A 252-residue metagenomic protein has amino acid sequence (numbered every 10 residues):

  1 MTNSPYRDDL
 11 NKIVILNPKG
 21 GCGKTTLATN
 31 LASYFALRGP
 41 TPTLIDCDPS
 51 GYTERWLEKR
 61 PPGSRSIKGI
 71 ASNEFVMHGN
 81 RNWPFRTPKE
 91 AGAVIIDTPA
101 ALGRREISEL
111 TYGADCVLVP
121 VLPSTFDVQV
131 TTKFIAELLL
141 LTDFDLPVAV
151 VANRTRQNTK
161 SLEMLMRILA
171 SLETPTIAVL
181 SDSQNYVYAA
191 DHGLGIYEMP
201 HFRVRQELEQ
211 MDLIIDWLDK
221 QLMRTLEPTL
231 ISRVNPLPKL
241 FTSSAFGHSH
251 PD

Functional and structural regions predicted by a protein language model:
Y6-C22, T29-S108, Y112, A190-D191: P-loop/Walker-type NTP enzyme "switch/lid" segment
L44, I96, V119, V150-A152: Structural beta-sheet core signal
P49-G51, T125, T155-N158, N185: Conserved nucleotide-binding/hydrolysis micro-motifs of P-loop NTPases
R105-T125: Inter-motif core of Ras-like GTPase G domains
V128-P147, N153: Conserved C-terminal guanine-recognition region of P-loop GTPase G domains, centered on the G4
R156, M166-P200: Beta-strand-loop-alpha "switch" segments that mediate conformational coupling across diverse proteins
I196-D252: NTP-binding/hydrolysis catalytic cores, primarily Walker-type P-loop NTPases
